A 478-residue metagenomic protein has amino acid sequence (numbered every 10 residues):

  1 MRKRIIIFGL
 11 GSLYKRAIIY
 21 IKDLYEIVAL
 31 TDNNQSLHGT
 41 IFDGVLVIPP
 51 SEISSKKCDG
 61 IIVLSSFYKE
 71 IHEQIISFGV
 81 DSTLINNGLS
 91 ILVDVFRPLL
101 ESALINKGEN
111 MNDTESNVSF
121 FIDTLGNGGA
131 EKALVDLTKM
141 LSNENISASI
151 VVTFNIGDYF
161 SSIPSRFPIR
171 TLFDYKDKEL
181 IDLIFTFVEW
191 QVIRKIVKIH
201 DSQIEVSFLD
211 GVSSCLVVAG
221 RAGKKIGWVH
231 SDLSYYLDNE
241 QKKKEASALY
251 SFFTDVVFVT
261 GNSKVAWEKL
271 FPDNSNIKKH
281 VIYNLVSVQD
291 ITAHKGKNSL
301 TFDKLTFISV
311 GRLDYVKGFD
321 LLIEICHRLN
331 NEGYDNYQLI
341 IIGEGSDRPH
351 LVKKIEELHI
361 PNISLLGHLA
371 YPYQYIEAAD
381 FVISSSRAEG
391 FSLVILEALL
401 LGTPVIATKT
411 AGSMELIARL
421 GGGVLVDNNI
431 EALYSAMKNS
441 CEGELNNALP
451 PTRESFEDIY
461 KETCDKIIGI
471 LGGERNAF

Functional and structural regions predicted by a protein language model:
I122-N127, M140, E144-L183: N-terminal strand-loop element at the rim of the active site of nucleotide-sugar-dependent glycosyltransferases
G128-D136, L305-R328, S346-V352: A conserved mid-protein helix/loop that constitutes part of the nucleotide-sugar donor-binding site
G129, N428, E444-N476: A charged, aromatic-enriched C-terminal amphipathic alpha-helix characteristic of glycosyltransferases across folds
V206-S213, V229: Short His-centered aromatic/hydrophobic patch
C215-L216, F253-K279, V286: A short, active-site helix/loop in glycosyltransferases that binds the activated sugar's phosphate group
H368, R387: Aromatic "clamp/platform" in nucleotide-sugar-dependent glycosyltransferases that forms part of the donor/acceptor
P404-A407: Short hydrophobic beta-strand element within catalytic cores of glycosyltransferases and related nucleotide-activated
R419-E431, N439-E444: Conserved acidic donor-binding segment of nucleotide-sugar-dependent glycosyltransferases
